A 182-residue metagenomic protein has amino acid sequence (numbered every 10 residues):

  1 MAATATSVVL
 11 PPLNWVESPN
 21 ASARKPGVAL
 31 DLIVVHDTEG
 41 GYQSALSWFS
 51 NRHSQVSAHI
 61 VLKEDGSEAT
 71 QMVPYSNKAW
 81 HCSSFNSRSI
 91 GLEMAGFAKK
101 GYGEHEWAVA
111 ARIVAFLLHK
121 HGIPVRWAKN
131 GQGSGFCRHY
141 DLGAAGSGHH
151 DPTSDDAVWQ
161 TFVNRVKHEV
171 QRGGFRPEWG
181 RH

Functional and structural regions predicted by a protein language model:
M1-S83, D151-A157, W179-H182: N-terminal catalytic cores of peptidoglycan-degrading enzymes
A2-E17, S22-G27, A98-H182: Basic/polar, cationic surfaces and motifs that engage anionic cell-wall and phosphate/carboxylate ligands
L32, S87-S89, G135: Structural motif
D37, L62, M94, R138-Y140: A cross-domain feature marking catalytic cores of carbohydrate-active enzymes and several ubiquitous metabolic/repair
V56, R88, Q132: Residue-level signal for beta-strand positions within conserved beta-sheet cores that form or flank
H59, G91, V109-I113: Generic beta-strand or strand-like secondary-structure segments
F85-K100, D141: Cell-envelope and extracellular/periplasmic
